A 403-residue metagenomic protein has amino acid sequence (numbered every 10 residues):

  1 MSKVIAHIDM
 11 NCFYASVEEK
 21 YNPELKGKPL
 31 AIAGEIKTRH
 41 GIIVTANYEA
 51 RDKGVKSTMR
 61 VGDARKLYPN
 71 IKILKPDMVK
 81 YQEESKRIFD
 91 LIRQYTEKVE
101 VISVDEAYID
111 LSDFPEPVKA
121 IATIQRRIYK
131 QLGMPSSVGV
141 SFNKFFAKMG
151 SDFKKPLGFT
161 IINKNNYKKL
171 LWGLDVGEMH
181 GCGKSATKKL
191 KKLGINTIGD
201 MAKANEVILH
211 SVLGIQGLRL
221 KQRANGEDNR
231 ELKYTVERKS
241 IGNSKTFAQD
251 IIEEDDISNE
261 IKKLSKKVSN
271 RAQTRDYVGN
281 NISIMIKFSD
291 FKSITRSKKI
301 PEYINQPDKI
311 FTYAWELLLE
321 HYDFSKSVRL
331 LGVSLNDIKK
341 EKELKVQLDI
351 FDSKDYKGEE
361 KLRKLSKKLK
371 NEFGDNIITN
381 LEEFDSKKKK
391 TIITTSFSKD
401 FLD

Functional and structural regions predicted by a protein language model:
M1-Q222, L232-T235, N270, Y356-E359 (+1 more regions): Gly/Gly-Pro- and Ser/Thr-rich, intrinsically disordered tail segments characteristic of DNA damage-repair and tolerance
H7, K191-V328, L344: DNA-contacting surface of Y-family translesion DNA polymerases
N11, K37-T38, S289-F291, I338-K340: Short, glycine-/Ser/Thr-/acidic-enriched flexible segments
I43, F159-T160, S293-R296, K345-L348: Short, well-ordered strand-loop elements centered on a beta-strand within folded domains, enriched for acidic residues
I102-E106, S141-K144, Y277-N281, K326-L330: Short Gly/Ser/Thr- and Asp/Glu-enriched loop/turn motifs at secondary-structure junctions
A107-S112, T295-K298, V346-D352: Short, hydrophobic beta-strand segments
Y303-D403: Acidic, metal-coordinating catalytic segment for phosphate/diphosphate chemistry, firing primarily on the Nudix
